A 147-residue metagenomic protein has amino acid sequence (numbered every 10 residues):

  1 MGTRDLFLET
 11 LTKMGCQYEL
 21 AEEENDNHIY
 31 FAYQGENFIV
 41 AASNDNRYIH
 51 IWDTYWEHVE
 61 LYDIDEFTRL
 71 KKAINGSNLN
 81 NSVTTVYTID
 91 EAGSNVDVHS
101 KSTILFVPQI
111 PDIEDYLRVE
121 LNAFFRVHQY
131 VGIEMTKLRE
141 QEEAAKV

Functional and structural regions predicted by a protein language model:
M1-N44: Charge-rich, low-complexity N-terminal segments
D26-H28, N46-Y48, A92-D97: A generic structural signal for beta-strand entry/edge sites
Y33-I64: Long, continuous compositionally biased terminal/linker segments
T54-D97, K101: Short, internal acidic amphipathic alpha-helical interface segments that mediate docking to partner proteins
S100, Y130-I133: Glycine-rich and polybasic anion-binding loops at the starts of cofactor/ligand-binding domains
F106-E120: A short acidic/glycine-rich loop-to-helix N-cap element
F125: Long, contiguous binding/interaction regions
M135-V147: Short, highly charged C-terminal tails/helix-capping segments
